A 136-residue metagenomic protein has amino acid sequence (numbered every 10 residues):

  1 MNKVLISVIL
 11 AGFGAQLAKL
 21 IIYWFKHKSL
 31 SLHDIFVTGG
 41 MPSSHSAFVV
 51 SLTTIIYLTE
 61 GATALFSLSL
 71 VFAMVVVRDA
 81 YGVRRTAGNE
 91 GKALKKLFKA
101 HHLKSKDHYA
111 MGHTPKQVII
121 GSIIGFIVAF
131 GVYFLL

Functional and structural regions predicted by a protein language model:
M1-L17, F25-K28: Helix-loop-helix hairpins and the membrane-proximal interhelical loops of multi-pass alpha-helical transport proteins
F13-L20, L32-L136: Membrane-embedded catalytic cores of phosphoryl/pyrophosphoryl-handling enzymes
